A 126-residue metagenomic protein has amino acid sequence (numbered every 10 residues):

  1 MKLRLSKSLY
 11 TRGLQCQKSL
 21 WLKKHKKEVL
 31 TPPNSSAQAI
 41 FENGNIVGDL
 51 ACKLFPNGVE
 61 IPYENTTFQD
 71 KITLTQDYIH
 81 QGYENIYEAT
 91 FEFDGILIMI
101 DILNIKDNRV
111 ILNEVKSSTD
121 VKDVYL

Functional and structural regions predicted by a protein language model:
M1-R109, K122: Metal-dependent nuclease catalytic cores that hydrolyze phosphodiester bonds in DNA/RNA, characterized by
N108-L126: A conserved hydrophobic secondary-structure block that centers on an alpha-helix together with its immediately flanking
